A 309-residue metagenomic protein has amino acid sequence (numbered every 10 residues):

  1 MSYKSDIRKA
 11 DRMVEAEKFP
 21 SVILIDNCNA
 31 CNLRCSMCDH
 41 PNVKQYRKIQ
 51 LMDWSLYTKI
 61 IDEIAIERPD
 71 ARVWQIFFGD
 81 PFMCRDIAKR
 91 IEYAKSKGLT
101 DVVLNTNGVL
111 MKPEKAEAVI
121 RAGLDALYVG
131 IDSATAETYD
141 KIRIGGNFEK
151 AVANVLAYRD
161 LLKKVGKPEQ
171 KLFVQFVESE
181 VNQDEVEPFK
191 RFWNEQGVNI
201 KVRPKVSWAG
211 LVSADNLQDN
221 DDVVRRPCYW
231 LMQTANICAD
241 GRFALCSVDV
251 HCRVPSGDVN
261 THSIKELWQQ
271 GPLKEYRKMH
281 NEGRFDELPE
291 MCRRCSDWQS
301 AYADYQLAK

Functional and structural regions predicted by a protein language model:
M1-A126, E137, K141-G145, E149-A153 (+1 more regions): Conserved alpha-helical substructure of the radical SAM core
E17, V224-Y229: Short loop/turn motifs at secondary-structure junctions and domain boundaries
P20, L24, W54-Y57, I87 (+8 more regions): A structural signal for well-ordered alpha-helical scaffolds and beta->alpha junctions
V22, E67-I76, S96-V103, R121-T135 (+3 more regions): Conserved C-terminal portion of the radical SAM core fold that forms the substrate/S-adenosylmethionine-binding
N29-N32, N42-Q45, P81, V109-L110 (+8 more regions): Short, solvent-exposed loop/turn segments at secondary-structure junctions
N32, S36-D39, Y229, A244 (+1 more regions): Cys/His/Pro-rich metal-binding microdomains
M37, I87, K115-A116, K141 (+3 more regions): Short aromatic-enriched loop/helix-cap "lid" or pocket-rim segments at secondary-structure transitions that line
L156, D160-F173, R191-R226, R242-Y302: C-terminal accessory region of radical SAM enzymes
